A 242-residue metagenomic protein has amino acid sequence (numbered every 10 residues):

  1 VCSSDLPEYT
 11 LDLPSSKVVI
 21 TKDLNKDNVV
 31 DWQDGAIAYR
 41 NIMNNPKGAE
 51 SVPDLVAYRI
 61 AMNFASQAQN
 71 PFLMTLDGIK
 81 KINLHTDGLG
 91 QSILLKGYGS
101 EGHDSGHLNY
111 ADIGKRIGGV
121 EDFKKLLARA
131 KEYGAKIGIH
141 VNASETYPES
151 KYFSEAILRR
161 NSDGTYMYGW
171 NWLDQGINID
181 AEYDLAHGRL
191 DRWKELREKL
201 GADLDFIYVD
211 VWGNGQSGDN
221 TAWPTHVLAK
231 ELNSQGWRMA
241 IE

Functional and structural regions predicted by a protein language model:
V1-S92, G97, K115-I117, Y133-K136: Carbohydrate-recognition beta-sandwich/jelly-roll modules in extracellular/periplasmic carbohydrate-active proteins
Q91-E242: Aromatic- and carboxylate-enriched substrate-binding clefts and catalytic-loop regions of carbohydrate-active enzymes
